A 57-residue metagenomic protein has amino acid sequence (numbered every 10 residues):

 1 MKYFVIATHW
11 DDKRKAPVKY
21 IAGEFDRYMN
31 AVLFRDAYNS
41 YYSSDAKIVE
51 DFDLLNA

Functional and structural regions predicted by a protein language model:
Y3-H9: A short beta-strand micro-motif
D12-P17: Short, solvent-exposed loop/turn segments that connect beta-strands within catalytic domains and beta-strand-rich
K19, V32-A57: Short, mixed-charge low-complexity intrinsically disordered segments
E24-Y28: Conserved aromatic
